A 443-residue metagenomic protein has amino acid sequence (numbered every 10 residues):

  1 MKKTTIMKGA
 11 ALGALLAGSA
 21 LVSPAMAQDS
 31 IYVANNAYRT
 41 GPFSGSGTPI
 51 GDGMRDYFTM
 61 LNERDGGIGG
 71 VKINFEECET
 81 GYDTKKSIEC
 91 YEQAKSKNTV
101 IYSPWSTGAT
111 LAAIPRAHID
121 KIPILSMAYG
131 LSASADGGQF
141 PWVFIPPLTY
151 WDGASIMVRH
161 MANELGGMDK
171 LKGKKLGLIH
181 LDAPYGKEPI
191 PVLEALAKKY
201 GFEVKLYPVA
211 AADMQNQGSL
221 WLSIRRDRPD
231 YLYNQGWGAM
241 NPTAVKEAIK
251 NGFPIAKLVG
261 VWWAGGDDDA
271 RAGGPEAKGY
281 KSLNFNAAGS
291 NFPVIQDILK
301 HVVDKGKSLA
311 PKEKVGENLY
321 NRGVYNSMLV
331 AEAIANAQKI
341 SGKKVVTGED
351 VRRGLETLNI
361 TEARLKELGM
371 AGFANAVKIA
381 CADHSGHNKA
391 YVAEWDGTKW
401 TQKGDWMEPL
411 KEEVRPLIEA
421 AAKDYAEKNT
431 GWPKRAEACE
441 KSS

Functional and structural regions predicted by a protein language model:
M1-A11: Bacterial N-terminal signal peptides that target proteins for export
L21-A27: Sec/Tat signal peptide C-region and signal peptidase I cleavage site
S30-Y32, G45-D52, R64-G137, P146 (+2 more regions): Beta-alpha junction/loop-to-helix N-cap segments that form part of ligand/metal-binding clefts
I31-R55, C78-K85, S106, I179-E188 (+1 more regions): Extracytoplasmic "Venus flytrap"
K86, A133, P141-G252, G289-Q296: Extracellular/periplasmic Venus flytrap/periplasmic-binding protein
A94-T107, L125-M127, K175-H180, R228-G238 (+3 more regions): Periplasmic-binding protein-like
A248-N326: Extracellular/periplasmic periplasmic-binding protein-like sensory domains
K307-Y320, A331-D405, P409: Segments of small-molecule ligand-sensing domains
